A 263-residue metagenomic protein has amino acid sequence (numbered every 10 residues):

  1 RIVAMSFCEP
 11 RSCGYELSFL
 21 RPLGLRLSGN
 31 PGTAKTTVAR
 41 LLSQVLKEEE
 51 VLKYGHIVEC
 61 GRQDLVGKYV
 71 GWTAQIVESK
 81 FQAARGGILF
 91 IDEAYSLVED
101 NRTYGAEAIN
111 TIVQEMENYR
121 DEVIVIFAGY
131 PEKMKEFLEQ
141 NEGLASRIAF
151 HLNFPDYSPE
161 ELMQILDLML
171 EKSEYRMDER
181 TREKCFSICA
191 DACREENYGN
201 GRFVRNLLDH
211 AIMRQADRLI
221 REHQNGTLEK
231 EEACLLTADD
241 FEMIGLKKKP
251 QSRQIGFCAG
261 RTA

Functional and structural regions predicted by a protein language model:
R1-L25, A259-A263: Pre-Walker A (pre-P-loop) alpha-helix and adjacent loop at the N terminus of AAA/AAA+ ATPase modules, a conserved
E16-G55, S79-A83, I148: Walker A/P-loop
S18-L23, Q82-R85, I112-G129, R205: AAA+/SF3 P-loop NTPase mechanochemical coupling elements
E49-Y54, E136-E139, A145, F154-Y198 (+1 more regions): Conserved C-terminal "switch" segment of AAA+ ATPases
K53-A84, A106: Short glycine-rich substrate-engagement loop in P-loop NTPases that contacts/grips substrate
G61, A84-T103: Conserved P-loop NTPase "ATPase switch" module shared by AAA+ and STAND
A94-I126, Y130-A145: Conserved catalytic/switch belt of AAA+ P-loop NTPases
A216-A263: C-terminal engagement/docking regions of AAA+ P-loop ATPases
